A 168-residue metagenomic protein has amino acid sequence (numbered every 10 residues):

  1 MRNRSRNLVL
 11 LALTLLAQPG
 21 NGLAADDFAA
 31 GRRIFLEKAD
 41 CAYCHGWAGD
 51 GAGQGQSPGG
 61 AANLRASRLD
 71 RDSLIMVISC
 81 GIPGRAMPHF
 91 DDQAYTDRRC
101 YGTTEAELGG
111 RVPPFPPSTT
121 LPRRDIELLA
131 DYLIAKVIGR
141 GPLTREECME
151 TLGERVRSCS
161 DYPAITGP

Functional and structural regions predicted by a protein language model:
R2-V9: Bacterial N-terminal signal peptides that target proteins for export
V9-Q18: Bacterial N-terminal signal peptides
Q18-A24: Sec/Tat signal peptide C-region and signal peptidase I cleavage site
A25-A29, E37-A39, W47, R85-P168: Flexible coil segments in periplasmic/lumen-exposed cytochrome c-class electron-transfer proteins
Y43: Short, cysteine/histidine-rich loop/knuckle motifs that typically chelate Zn2+
D50-G51: Short, non-ligating residues that shape and space the ligands of small metal-coordination modules and catalytic
Q54-Q56: Conserved catalytic-core motifs of eukaryotic protein kinase domains, centered on the activation segment
N63-L64, A86: Conserved beta-strand positions that form and line the central face of beta-propeller blades
